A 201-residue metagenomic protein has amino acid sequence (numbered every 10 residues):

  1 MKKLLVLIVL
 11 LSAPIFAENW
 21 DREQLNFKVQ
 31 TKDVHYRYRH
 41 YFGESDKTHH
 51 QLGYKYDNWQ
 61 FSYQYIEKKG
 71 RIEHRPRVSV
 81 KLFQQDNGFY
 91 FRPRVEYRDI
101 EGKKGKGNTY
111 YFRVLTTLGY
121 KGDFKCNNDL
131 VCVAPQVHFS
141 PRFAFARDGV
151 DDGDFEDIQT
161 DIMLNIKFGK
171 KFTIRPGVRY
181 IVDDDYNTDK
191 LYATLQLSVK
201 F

Functional and structural regions predicted by a protein language model:
K3-A13: Sec-dependent N-terminal signal peptides
I15-N19: Boundary at the C-terminal end of the N-terminal hydrophobic targeting segment
D21-L25, V34, T48-L52, H74-V78 (+3 more regions): Hydrophobic, lipid-facing positions within transmembrane beta-strands of outer-membrane proteins
Q24-Q30, H35-Y41, Q51-K55, Q60-I66 (+5 more regions): Transmembrane beta-strands of outer-membrane beta-barrel proteins
Y41-D46, K68-R71: Acidic-and-aromatic substrate-binding clefts and catalytic sites of carbohydrate-active enzymes
K55, R71, K81-D86: Short, charge-rich binding segments
G70-H74, K103: Short, conserved acidic/polar surface loops in the N-terminal third of protein domains
Q84, G88-R92, Y97-F201: Outer-membrane beta-barrel transmembrane domain signature
